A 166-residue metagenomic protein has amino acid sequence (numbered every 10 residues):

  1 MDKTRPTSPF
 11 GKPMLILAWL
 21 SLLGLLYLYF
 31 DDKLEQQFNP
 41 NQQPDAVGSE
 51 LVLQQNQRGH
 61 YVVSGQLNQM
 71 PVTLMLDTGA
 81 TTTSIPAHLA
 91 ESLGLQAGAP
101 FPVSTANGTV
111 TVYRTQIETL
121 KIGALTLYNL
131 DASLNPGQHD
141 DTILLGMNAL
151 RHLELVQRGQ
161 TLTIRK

Functional and structural regions predicted by a protein language model:
M1-T73, T78-K166: Pepsin/retropepsin-fold aspartyl endopeptidases
